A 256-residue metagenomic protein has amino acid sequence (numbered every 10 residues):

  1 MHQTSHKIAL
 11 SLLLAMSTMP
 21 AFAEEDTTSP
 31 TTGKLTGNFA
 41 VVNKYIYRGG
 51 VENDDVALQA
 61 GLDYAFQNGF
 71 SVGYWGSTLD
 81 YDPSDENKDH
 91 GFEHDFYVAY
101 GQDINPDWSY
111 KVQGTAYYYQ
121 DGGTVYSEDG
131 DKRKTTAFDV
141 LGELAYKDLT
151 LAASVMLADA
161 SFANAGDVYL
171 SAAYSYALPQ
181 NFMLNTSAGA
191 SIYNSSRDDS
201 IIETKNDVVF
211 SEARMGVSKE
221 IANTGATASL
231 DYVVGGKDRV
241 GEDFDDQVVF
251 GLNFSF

Functional and structural regions predicted by a protein language model:
M1-K34: Cleavable N-terminal export/targeting peptides
E24-Y81: Short glycine/proline- and aromatic-enriched beta-strand/turn motifs that initiate or cap beta-hairpins
G33, D54-L58, H90-H94, K134-V140 (+4 more regions): Residues that define the transmembrane beta-barrel architecture of outer-membrane proteins
L35, N68-Y74, P106-V112, D148-A153 (+2 more regions): Repeated loop/turn-to-beta-strand initiation elements of outer-membrane beta-barrel proteins
V42-R48, W75-D85, T115-Y126, S154-A163 (+4 more regions): Sequence/structural signature of outer-membrane beta-barrel proteins
N43, Y64-F66, Y100-Q102, A116 (+6 more regions): Residue-level signature of outer-membrane beta-barrel architecture
P83-A165: Outer-membrane pore/translocation modules
T150, M215, K219-I221, D243-F256: Outer-membrane beta-barrel "beta-signal"
